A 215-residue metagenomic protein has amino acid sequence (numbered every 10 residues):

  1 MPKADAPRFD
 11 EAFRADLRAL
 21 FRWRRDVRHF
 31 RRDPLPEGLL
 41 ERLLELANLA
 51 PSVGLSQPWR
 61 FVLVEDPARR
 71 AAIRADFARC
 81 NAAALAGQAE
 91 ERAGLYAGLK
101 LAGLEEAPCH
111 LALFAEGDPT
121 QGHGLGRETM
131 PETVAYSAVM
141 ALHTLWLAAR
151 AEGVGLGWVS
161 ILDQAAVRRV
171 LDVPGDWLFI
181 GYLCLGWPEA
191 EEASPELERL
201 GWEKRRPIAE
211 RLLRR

Functional and structural regions predicted by a protein language model:
M1-V27, R31-P34: N-terminal accessory segments that position/regulate proteins before the catalytic core
K3-F13, G181-R215: C-terminal helix-cap and adjacent tail motif
L20, H110-A112, Y182-C184: Conserved hydrophobic/aromatic beta-strand scaffold that supports enzyme active sites
L40-E45: Short amphipathic alpha-helical segments
A47, L111, G117-V170: Small-aliphatic-rich amphipathic alpha-helix that forms the alpha element of a beta-alpha
L49-G54: Glycine-rich phosphate/pyrophosphate-binding beta-alpha loops
Q57-A138: Glycine/small-residue-rich phosphate/adenosyl-binding loop
N81-A89, L101, D172-P195: A glycine-rich helix N-cap at a beta->alpha junction
